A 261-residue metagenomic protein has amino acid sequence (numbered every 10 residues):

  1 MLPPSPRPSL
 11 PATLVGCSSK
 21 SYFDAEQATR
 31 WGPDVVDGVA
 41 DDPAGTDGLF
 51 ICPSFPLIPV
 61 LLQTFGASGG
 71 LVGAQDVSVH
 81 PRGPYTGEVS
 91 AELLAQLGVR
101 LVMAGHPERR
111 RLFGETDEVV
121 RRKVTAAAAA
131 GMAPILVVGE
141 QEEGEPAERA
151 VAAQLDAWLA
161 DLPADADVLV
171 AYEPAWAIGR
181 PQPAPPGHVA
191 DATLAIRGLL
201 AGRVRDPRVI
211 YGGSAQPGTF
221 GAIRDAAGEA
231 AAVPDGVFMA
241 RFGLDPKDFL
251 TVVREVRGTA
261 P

Functional and structural regions predicted by a protein language model:
L2-T86, D165-A166, A171: Conserved N-terminal beta1-alpha1 strand-loop-helix module at the mouth
C17-S18, P53, Y172-P174, V209-A215 (+1 more regions): Glycine-rich beta-strand-to-loop/alpha-helix junction loops that act as flexible
K20, S54, L94, G105-H106 (+3 more regions): Conserved, mostly hydrophobic/aromatic
G66-V124: Glycine/small-residue-rich loop that forms an oxyanion/phosphate-binding "nest" at active or ligand-binding sites
A104-L112, L136, P174-W176, P181 (+1 more regions): Glycine-rich phosphate-binding active-site loops on the catalytic face of alpha/beta enzymes
K123-A127, F242-P261: C-terminal helical cap(s) of enzyme catalytic domains, especially alpha/beta-barrels
A130-D206, I210: Active-site rim beta-loop-alpha module in soluble metabolic enzymes
S214-A232: Catalytic cores of alpha/beta
